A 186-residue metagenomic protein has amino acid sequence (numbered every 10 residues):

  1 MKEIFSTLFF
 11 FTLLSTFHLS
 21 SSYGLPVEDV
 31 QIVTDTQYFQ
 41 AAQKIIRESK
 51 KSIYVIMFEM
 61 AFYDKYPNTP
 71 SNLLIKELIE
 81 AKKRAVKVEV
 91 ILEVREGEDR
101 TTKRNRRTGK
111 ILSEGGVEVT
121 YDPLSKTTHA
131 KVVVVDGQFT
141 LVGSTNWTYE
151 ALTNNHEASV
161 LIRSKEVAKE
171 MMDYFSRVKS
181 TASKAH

Functional and structural regions predicted by a protein language model:
M1-S6: Positively charged n-region of N-terminal signal peptides that target proteins for export
T7-H18: Bacterial N-terminal signal peptides
S21-P26: Boundary at the C-terminal end of the N-terminal hydrophobic targeting segment
D29-T34, K65-P67, E98, V117-V119: Short, flexible loop segments at the rims of nucleotide/cofactor-binding pockets, characterized by
Q31-M60: N-terminal targeting signals for Sec/Tat export/insertion, comprising classic cleavable signal peptides
D35, K131, V135-H186: Signature of lipid phosphatidyltransferase scaffolds
F39, E59-F62, V94-D99, S125-T128 (+3 more regions): Solvent-exposed loop/turn segments at secondary-structure junctions within structured extracellular/periplasmic domains
S49-E114: Primarily the HKD phosphodiesterase
